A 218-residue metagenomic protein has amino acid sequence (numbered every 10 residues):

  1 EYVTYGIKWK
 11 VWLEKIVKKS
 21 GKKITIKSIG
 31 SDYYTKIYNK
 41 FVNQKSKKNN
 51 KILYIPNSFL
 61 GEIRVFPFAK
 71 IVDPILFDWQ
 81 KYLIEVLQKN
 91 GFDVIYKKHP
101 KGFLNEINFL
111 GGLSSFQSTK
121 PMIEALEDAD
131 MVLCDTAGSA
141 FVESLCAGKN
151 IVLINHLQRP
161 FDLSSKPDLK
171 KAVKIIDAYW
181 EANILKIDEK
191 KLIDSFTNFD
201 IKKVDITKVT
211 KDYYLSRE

Functional and structural regions predicted by a protein language model:
E1-T35: Active-site-proximal region of nucleotide-activated glycan assembly enzymes, centered on histidine/acidic-rich loops
Y5-K10, K98-P100, A137: Helix N-cap/beta->alpha junction signal
K8, I29-Y34, S118-I123, N155-F161: Short, acidic/turn-prone active-site loops that include or flank metal/cofactor- and phosphate-binding residues
V17-S28, E106-S114, M131, T136-R217: Catalytic binding pocket for nucleotide-activated donors in carbohydrate/polymer assembly enzymes
K27, D32-N108: Conserved catalytic-core segment of nucleotide-activated headgroup transferases in glycan assembly
K51, D130-M131: Structural motif
I84-E85, D128, D135: Exposed, low-structure sequence patches enriched in small/polar residues
K120-A129, C146: Short acidic alpha-helix that forms the nucleotide-activated donor recognition element in Leloir-type transferases
